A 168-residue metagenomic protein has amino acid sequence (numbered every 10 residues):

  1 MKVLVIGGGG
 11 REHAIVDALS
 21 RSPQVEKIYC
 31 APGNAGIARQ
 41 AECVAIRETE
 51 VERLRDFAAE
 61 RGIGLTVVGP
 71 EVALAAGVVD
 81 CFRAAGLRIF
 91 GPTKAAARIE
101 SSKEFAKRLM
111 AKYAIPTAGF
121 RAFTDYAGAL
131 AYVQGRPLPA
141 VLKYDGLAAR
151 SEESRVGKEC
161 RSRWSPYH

Functional and structural regions predicted by a protein language model:
M1-K94: ATP-binding N-terminal substructure of ATP-dependent carboxylate-amine bond-forming enzymes
C43-T49, R121-D125, R155: Short acidic-hydrophobic, aromatic-tinged amphipathic segments that line or gate anion-handling sites
A73-A75, A149-R150, R163: Short glycine-rich, flexible loops that bind phosphorylated cofactors or substrates
F82-T93, I99-E100, A106-Y113: Glycine/small-residue-rich loop that forms an oxyanion/phosphate-binding "nest" at active or ligand-binding sites
F90-P92, A114-G119, L138-A140: A short alpha-helix-loop-beta-strand transition element characteristic of N-terminal alpha/beta dinucleotide-binding
S101-Y132: Short, glycine-/small-residue-rich phosphate/pyrophosphate-handling segment
M110, R136-E152: ATP-grasp fold ATP-binding core
E153, G157-H168: Positively charged, low-complexity/disordered segments
